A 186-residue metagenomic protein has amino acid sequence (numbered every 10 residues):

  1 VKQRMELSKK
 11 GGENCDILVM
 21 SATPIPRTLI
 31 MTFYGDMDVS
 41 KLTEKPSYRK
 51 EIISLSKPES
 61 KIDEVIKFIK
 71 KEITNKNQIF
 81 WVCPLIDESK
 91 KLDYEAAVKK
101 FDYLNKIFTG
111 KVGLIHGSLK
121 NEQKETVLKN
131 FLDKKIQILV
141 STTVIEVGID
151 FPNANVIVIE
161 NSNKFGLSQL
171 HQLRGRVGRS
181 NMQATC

Functional and structural regions predicted by a protein language model:
V1-C186: Inter-lobe coupling/hinge segments of SF2-like helicase ATPases
